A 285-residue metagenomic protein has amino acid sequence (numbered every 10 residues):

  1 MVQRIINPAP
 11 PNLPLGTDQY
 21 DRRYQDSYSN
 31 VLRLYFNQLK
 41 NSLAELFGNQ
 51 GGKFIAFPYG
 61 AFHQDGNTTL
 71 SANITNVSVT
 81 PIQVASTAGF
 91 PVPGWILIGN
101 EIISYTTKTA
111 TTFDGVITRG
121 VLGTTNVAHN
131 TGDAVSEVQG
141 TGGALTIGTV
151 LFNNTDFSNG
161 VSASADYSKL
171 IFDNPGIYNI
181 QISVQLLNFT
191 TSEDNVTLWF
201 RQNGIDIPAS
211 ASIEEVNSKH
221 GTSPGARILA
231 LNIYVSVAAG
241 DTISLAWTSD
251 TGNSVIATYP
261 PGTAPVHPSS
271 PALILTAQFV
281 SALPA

Functional and structural regions predicted by a protein language model:
M1-P8, P14, N67-I74, P81 (+2 more regions): Extended interaction regions within the primary functional domain
V2-G66: N-terminal low-complexity, intrinsically disordered "leader/linker" segments enriched in small/polar and basic residues
V2-Q3, G48-G66, V138-A285: Extracellular jelly-roll beta-sandwich "head" domains, especially the C-terminal globular C1q domain
D18, A85-T87, S183-Q185: Short strand-loop junctions, especially beta-strand C-caps/beta-turns that link beta-sheets to coils or alpha-helices
R23-V31, L122-A134, S269: Extracellular interaction modules
S29-F36, F90-I96, I102-S104, D206 (+1 more regions): A generic structural signal for ordered secondary structure
Y59-G140: Autoprocessing Asn-cyclization modules and mimics
